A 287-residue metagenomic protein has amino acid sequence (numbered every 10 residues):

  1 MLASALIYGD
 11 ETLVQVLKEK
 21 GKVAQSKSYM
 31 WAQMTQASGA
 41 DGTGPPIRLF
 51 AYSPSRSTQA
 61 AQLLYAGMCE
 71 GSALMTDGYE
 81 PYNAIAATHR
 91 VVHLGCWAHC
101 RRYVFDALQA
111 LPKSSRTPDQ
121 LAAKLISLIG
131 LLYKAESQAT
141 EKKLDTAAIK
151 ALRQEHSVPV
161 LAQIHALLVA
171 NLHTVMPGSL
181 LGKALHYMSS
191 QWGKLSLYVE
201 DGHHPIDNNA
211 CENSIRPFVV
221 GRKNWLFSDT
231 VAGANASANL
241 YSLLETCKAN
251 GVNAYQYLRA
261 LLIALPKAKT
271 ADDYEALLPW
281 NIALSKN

Functional and structural regions predicted by a protein language model:
M1-N287: Catalytic center-proximal scaffold of phosphoryl-transfer enzymes
